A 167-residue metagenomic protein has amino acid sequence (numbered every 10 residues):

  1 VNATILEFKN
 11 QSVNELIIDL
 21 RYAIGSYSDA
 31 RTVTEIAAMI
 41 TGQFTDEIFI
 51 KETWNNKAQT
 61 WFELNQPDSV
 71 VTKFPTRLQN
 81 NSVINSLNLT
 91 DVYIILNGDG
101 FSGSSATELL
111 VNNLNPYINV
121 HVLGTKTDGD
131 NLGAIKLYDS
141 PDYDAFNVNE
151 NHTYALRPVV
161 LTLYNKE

Functional and structural regions predicted by a protein language model:
V1-M39, N112: Mobile, glycine-rich extracellular loop/lid and propeptide segments that shape or gate substrate/ligand access
K9-N10, I84-N88, N115-P116, N149-H152 (+1 more regions): Extracellular/periplasmic catalytic domains that process cell-envelope and extracellular macromolecules
E15, R21-T32, W54-Q59, G98-S104 (+2 more regions): Solvent-exposed loop/turn segments at secondary-structure junctions within structured extracellular/periplasmic domains
E15-D19, I24-S26, I48-E52, S86-L96 (+2 more regions): Structural recognition of the beta-strand scaffold that forms the well-ordered cores of secreted hydrolase catalytic
G25-D91, I135-L137: Gly/Ser/Thr-rich loop/hinge elements
G42-F49, A106, N115-G124: Bacterial peptidoglycan biogenesis and beta-lactam-recognition machinery
F101-N113: Charge-patterned, long linear interaction tracts outside catalytic cores
V120-E167: Flexible, solvent-exposed loop/hinge segments that line or gate ligand/substrate-binding clefts
